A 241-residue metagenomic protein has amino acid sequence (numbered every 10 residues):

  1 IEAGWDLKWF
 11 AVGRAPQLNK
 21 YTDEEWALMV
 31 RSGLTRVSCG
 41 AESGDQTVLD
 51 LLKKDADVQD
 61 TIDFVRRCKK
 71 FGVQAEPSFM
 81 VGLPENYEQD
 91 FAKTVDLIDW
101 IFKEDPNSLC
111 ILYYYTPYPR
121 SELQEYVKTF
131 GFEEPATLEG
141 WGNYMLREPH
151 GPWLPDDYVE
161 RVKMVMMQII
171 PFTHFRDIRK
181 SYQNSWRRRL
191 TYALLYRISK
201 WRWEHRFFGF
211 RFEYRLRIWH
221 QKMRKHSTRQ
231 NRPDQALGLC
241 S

Functional and structural regions predicted by a protein language model:
I1-E76, L83, E104: Conserved SAM/AdoMet-binding glycine-rich loop
E2, K70, W100, Q168-P171: A generic structural signal for well-ordered alpha-helical segments enriched in polar/charged residues
E25, E85-W100: Catalytic cores of alpha/beta
T47, L51, V81-Q89, D105-L154: Flexible glycine/acidic-rich beta-alpha junction loops that bind and position SAM and/or redox cofactors in anaerobic
D60, D96-F102, Y115-R120: C-terminal, active-site-flanking charged/polar segments
Q124-E125, P135-S241: Radical SAM enzyme core and accessory elements
